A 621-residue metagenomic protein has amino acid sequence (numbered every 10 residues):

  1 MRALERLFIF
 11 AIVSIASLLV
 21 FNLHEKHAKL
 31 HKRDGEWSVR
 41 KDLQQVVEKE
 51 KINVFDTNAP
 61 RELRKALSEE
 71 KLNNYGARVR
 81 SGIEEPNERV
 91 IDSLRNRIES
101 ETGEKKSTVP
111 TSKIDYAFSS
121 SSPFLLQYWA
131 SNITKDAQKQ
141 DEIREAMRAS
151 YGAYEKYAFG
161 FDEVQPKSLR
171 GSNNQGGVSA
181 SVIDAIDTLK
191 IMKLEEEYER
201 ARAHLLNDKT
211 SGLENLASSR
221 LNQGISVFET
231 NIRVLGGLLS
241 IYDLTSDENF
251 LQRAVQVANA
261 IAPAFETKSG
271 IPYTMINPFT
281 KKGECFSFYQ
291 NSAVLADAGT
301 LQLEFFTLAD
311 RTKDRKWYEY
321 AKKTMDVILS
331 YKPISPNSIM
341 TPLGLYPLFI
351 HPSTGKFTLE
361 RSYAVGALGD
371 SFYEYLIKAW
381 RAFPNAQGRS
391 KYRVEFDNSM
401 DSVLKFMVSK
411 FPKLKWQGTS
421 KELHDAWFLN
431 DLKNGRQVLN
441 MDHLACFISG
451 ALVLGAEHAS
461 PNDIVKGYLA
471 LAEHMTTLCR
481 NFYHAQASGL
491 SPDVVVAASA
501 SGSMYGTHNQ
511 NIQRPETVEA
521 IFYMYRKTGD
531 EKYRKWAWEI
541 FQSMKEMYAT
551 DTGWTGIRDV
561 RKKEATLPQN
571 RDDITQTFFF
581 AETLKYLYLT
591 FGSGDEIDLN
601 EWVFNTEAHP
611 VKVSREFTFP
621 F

Functional and structural regions predicted by a protein language model:
R2-F621: Glycan-recognition and catalytic cores of secretory/periplasmic carbohydrate-active enzymes
